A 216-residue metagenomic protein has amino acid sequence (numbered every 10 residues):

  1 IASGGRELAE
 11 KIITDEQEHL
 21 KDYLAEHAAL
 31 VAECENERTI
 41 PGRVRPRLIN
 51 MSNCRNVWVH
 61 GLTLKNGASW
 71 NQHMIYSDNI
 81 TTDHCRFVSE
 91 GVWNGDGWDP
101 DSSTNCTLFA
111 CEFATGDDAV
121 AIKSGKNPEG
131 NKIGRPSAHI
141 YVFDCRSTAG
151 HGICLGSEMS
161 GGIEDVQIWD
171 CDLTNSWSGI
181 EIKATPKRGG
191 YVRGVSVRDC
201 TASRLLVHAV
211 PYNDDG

Functional and structural regions predicted by a protein language model:
I1-G216: Extracellular/periplasmic carbohydrate-active domains that bind, remodel, or depolymerize complex polysaccharides
